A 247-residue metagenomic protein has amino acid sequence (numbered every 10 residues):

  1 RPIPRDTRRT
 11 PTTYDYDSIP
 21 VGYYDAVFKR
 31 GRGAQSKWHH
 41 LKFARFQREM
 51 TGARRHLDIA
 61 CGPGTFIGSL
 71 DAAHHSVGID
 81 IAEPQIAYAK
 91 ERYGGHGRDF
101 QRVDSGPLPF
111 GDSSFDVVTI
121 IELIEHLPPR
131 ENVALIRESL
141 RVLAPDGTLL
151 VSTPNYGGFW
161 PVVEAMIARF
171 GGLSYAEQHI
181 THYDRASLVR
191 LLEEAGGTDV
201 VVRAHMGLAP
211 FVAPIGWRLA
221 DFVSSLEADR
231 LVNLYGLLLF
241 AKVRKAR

Functional and structural regions predicted by a protein language model:
R1-G111, V117-I121, V133-I136, H205 (+1 more regions): Conserved N-terminal segment of class I S-adenosyl-L-methionine
E122-H126: Short catalytic micro-motifs in class I SAM-dependent methyltransferases
V133-P145: A short glycine-rich, Lys/Arg-flanked "PGG" loop and its adjoining helix->strand segment in the class I
G147-T153: Conserved beta-strand signature within the Rossmann-like core of class I S-adenosyl-L-methionine
L150, E164-A168, R190, V200-R247: A C-terminal cap/extension of S-adenosyl-L-methionine-dependent methyltransferases that defines the acceptor-substrate
G171-S187: Acceptor-substrate binding/catalytic loop of class I
